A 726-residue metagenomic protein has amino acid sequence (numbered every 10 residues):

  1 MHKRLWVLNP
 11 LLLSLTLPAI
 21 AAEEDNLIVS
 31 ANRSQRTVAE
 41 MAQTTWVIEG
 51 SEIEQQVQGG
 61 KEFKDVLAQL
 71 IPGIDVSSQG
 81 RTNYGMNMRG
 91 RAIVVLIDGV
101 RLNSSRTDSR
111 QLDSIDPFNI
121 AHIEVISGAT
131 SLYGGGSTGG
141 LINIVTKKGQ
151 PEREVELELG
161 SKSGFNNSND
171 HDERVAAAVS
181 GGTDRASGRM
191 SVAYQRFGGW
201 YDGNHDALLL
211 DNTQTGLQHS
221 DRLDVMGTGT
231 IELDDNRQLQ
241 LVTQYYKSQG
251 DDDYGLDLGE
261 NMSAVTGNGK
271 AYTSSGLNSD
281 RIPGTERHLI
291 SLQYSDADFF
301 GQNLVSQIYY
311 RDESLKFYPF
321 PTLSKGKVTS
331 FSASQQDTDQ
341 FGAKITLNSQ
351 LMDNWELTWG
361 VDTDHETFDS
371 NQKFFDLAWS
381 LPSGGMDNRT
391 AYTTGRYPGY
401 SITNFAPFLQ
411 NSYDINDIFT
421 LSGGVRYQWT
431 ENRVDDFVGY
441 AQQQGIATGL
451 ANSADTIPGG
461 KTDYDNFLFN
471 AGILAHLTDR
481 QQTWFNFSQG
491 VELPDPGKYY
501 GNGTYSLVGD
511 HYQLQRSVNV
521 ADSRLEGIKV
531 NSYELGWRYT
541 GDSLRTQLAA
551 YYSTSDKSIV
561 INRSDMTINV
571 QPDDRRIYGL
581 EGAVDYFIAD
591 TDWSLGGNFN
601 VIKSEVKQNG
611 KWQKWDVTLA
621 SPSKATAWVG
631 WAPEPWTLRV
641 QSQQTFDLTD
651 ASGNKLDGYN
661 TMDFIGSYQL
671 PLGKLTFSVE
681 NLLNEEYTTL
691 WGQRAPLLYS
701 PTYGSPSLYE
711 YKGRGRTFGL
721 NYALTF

Functional and structural regions predicted by a protein language model:
K64-R101, A121: Extracytoplasmic beta-strand/coil segments of soluble accessory domains associated with Gram-negative outer-membrane
G85, V100-S127, A177: Short acidic/polar hinge/loop motifs at secondary-structure boundaries that mediate gating or recognition
I115-E158, T725: A beta-strand signature from Gram-negative outer-membrane beta-barrel systems, especially the internal plug domain
E158, Q350, D414-L421, T430 (+4 more regions): Gram-negative outer-membrane beta-barrel transporters
S168-G198, D206-Y254, E286-A297, L351-M352 (+2 more regions): Transmembrane beta-barrel wall of Gram-negative outer-membrane proteins
G216-Q218, N236-S291, E313-P321, S330-Q336: Flexible loop and strand-edge segments within Gram-negative outer membrane beta-barrel domains
Q293-P321, H476, Q482-S488, K498-G501 (+2 more regions): Membrane-embedded beta-barrel scaffold of Gram-negative outer-membrane proteins
V491, D647-T649, S667-F726: C-terminal beta-signal and adjacent terminal beta-strands/loops of Gram-negative outer-membrane beta-barrel proteins
